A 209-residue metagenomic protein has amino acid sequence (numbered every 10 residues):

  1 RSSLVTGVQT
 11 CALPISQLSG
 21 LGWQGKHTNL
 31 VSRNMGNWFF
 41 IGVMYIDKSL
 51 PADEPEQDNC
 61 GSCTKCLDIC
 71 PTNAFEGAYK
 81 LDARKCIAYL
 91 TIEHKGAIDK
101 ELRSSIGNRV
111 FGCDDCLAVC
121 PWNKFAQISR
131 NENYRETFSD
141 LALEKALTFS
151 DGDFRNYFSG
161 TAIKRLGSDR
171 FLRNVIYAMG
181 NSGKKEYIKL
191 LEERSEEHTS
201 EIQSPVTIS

Functional and structural regions predicted by a protein language model:
R1-C11, E197-S209: Single conserved hydrophobic/aromatic residue that forms the stacking wall/gate of nucleotide- or nucleobase-binding
Q9-E136: Catalytic cores of enzyme domains
N108, E144, R173-Y177, E192: Amphipathic alpha-helical repeat scaffolds
E136-D169: Alpha-helical adaptor scaffolds
D153-Y157, K184-S195: Amphipathic alpha-helical scaffolding segments comprising HEAT/armadillo-like alpha-solenoid repeats
K164-L166, E193-E197: Short coil turns that connect the paired helices of HEAT/ARM alpha-solenoid repeats
L172-S182, S200, S204: Structural detector for internal amphipathic alpha-helices that build alpha-solenoid repeat scaffolds
